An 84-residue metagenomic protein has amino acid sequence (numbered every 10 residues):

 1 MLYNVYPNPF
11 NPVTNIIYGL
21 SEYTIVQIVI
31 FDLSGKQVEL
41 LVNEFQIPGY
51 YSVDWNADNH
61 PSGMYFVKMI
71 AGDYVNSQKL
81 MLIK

Functional and structural regions predicted by a protein language model:
M1, V5, L40, I70-D73: Intrinsic disorder/low-complexity signature
M1-Y6, F10-I30, I47, S52-D58: Glycine-centered coil/turn sites that cap beta-strands in beta-rich domains
V5, F31-V38, Y65: Short, glycine-anchored, charge-dense loop/turn motifs used at functional sites
V42-G72: Short, surface-exposed loop/turn motifs with a glycine/proline- and acidic-biased composition
Y74-Q78: Extracellular and select intracellular beta-sandwich modules with Ser/Thr-enriched, small-residue motifs on
L80-K84: Short beta-strand edge segments in extracellular beta-sheet folds
